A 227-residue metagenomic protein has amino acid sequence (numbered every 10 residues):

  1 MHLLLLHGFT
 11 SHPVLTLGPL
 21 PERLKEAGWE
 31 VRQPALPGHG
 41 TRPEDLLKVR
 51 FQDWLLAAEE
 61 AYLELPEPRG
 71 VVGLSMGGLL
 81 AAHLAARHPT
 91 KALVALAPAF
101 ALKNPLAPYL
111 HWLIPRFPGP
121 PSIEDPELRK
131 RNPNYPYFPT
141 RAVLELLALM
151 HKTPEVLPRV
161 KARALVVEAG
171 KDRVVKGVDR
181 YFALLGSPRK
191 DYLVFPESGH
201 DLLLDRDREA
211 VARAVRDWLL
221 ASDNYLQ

Functional and structural regions predicted by a protein language model:
M1-R42: Short, surface-exposed "cap/lid" segments of acyl-processing enzymes
G73-A81: Gly/Ala-rich beta-loop-alpha elbow adjacent to hydrolase catalytic centers
V94-K103: Active-site nucleophile loop of the alpha/beta-hydrolase fold
P139-V156: Active-site nucleophile elbow and catalytic-triad environment of alpha/beta-hydrolase enzymes
R159-V160, V166-E168, D172: Short beta-strand/loop motif that positions the catalytic acidic residue of the alpha/beta-hydrolase fold
R173-D179: Conserved alpha/beta-hydrolase "acid-adjacent" motif
F182-D201: Catalytic histidine neighborhood in serine/cysteine hydrolases with alpha/beta-hydrolase-type architecture
E197-Q227: Catalytic active-site module of serine/aspartate enzymes centered on a nucleophile-bearing elbow/loop
